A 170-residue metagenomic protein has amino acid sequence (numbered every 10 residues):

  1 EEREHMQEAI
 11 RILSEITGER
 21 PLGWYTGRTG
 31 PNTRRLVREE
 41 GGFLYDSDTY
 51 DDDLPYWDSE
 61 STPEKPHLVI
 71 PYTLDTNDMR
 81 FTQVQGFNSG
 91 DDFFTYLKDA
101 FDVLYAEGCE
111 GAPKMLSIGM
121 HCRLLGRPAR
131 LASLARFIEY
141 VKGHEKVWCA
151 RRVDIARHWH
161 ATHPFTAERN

Functional and structural regions predicted by a protein language model:
E1-Q7: Glycine-rich phosphate-binding "P-loop"
R3, F87-F94, R127-L131: Generic detection of long, well-ordered alpha-helical segments
R3, P31, L116: Glycine-rich phosphate-binding loop at the start of an alpha helix
M6, E19, M79, G86 (+2 more regions): Generic, low-specificity signal for short hydrophobic/alpha-helical stretches with a mild N-terminal bias, encompassing
R11-E15, E19-G111, T166-E168: Active-site-adjacent pocket scaffolds in enzyme catalytic domains
Y45, K98-N170: C-terminal domain-boundary segment and adjacent tail
